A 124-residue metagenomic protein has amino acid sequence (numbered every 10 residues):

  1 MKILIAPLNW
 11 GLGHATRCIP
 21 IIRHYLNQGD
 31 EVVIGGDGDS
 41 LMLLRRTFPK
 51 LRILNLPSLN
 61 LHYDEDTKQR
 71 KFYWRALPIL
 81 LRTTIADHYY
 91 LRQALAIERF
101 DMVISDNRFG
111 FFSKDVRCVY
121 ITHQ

Functional and structural regions predicted by a protein language model:
M1-I3: Extreme N-terminal starter segment of soluble prokaryotic enzymes
I5-N9, Q28, V32-I79: Conserved nucleotide-sugar phosphate-binding/catalytic loop shared by glycosyltransferases and other
P7-I19: A short, glycine/small-residue-rich beta-strand->loop->alpha-helix junction that serves as a flexible
W10-G13, D39, N107-S113: Gly/Ser/Thr-rich loops at beta-strand to alpha-helix junctions that form or flank small-molecule/cofactor-binding
I22, L26: Gly/Ala-rich phosphate-binding loop of Rossmann-like dinucleotide-binding domains, activating on the conserved
M42-F48, F109-V116: Short loop/helix-cap segments at secondary-structure boundaries that form the rim of catalytic
K68-G110: Conserved nucleotide-sugar donor-binding subdomain of glycosyltransferases
K114-Q124: Active-site proximal beta-strand in glycosyltransferases
